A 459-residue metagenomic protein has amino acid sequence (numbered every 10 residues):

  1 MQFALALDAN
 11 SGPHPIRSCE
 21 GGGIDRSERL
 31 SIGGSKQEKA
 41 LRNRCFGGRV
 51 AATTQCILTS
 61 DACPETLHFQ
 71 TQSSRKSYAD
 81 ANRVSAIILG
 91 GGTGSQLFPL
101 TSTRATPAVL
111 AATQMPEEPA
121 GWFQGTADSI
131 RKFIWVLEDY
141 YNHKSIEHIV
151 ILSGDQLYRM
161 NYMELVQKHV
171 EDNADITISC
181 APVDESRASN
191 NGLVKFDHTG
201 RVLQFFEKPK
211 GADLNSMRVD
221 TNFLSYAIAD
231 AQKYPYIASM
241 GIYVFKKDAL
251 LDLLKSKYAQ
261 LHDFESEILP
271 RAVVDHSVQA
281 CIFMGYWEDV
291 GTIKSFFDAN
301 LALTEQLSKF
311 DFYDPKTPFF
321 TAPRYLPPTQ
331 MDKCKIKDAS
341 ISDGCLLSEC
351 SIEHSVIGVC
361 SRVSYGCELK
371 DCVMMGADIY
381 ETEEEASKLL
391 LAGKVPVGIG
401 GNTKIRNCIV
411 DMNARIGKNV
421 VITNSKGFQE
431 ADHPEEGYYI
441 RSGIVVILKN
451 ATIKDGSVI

Functional and structural regions predicted by a protein language model:
Q2-S85, L224-A229, K233, K247-D248 (+1 more regions): Left-handed beta-helix
S77-A108: Glycine-rich N-terminal loop/short-helix segment of MobA-like nucleotidyltransferase
T93, D155-Q156: Active-site metal-binding loops of divalent metal-dependent hydrolases
T93-P99, L214-M217, T382: Short acidic/His/Gly/Ser-rich catalytic and metal-binding motifs that mark active-site loops of diverse hydrolases
A108, L193-F196, A280: A structural signal for short hydrophobic beta-strand segments in well-ordered beta-sheet cores
V109-E147, A212-N215: Short phosphate-binding loop-to-helix
N142-E147, L157-D248, K255-K257: Conserved core of the sugar-phosphate nucleotidyltransferase
H148-L152: Short aromatic-hydrophobic micro-motifs that form the base-stacking/packing surface for donor nucleotide recognition
